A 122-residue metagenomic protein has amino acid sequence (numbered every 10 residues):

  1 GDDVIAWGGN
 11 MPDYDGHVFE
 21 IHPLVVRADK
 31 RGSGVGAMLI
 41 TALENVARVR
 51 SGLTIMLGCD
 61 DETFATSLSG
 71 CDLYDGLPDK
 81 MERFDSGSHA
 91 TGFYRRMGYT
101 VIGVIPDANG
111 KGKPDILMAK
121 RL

Functional and structural regions predicted by a protein language model:
D2, D29-K30, R121-L122: Short loop segments at secondary-structure junctions
D3-P12, V18-V25: Conserved beta-strand in the GNAT
H22, G58, A119: A cross-family glycoside hydrolase active-site/sugar-binding cleft signature
L24-R31, C59-E62: A short, internal acetyl-CoA/4′-phosphopantetheine-binding micro-motif in the GNAT/acyltransferase core
V26, G32-N45: Conserved acetyl-CoA-binding loop-helix of GNAT-fold acetyltransferases
A47-S86: Conserved GNAT acetyl-CoA-binding A-motif
G76-L122: C-terminal "cap" of GNAT-fold acetyltransferases
